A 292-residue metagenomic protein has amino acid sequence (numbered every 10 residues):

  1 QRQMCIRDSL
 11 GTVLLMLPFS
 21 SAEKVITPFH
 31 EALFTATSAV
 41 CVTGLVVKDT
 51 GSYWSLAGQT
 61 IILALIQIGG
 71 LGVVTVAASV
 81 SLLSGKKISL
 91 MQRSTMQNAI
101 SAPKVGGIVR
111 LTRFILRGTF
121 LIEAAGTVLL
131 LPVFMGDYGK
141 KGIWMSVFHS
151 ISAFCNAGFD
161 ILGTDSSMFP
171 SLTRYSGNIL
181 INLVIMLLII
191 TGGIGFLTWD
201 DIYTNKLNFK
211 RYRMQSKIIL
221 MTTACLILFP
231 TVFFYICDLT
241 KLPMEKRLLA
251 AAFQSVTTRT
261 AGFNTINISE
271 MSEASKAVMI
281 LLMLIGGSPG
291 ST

Functional and structural regions predicted by a protein language model:
Q1-Q3, R7-T292: Membrane-proximal intracellular helices of multi-pass ion channels
